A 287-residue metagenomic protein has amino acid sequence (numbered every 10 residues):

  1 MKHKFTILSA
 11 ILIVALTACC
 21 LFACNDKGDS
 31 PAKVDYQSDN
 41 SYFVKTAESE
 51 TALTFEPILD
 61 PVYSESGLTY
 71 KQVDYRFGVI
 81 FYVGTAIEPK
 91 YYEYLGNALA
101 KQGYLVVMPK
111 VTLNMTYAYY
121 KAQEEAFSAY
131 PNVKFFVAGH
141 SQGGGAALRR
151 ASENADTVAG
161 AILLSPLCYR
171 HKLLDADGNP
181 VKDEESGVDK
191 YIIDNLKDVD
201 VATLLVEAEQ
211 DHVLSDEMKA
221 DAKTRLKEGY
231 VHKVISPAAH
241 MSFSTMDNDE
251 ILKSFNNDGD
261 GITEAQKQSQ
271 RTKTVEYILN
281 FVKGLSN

Functional and structural regions predicted by a protein language model:
C19-A23: C-terminal motif of bacterial Sec signal peptides marking the signal peptidase cleavage site
K27-D74: N-terminal cap/lid segment of alpha/beta-hydrolase-fold proteins
Y75-G84: Short beta-strand element of the alpha/beta-hydrolase
L95, V201, L214-T224, D247: Short alpha-helix in the alpha/beta-hydrolase fold that links the catalytic acid
G96-T116: Conserved alpha/beta-hydrolase
V111, I162-H171, A208-Q210, P237: Active-site nucleophile loop of the alpha/beta-hydrolase fold
A138-A147: Gly/Ala-rich beta-loop-alpha elbow adjacent to hydrolase catalytic centers
V199, L205-E207: Short beta-strand/loop motif that positions the catalytic acidic residue of the alpha/beta-hydrolase fold
